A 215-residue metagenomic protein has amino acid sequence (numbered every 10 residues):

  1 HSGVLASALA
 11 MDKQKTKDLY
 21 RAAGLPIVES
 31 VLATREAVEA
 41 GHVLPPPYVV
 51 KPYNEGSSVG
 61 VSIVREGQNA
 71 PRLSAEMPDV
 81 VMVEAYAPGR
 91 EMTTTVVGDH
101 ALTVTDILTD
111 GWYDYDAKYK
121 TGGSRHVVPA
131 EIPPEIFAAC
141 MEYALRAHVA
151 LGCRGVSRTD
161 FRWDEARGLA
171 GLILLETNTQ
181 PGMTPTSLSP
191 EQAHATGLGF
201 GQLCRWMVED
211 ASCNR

Functional and structural regions predicted by a protein language model:
H1-A8, L174: Short, acidic/small-residue loops that bind anionic groups at enzyme active sites
H1-S2, S58, R125-V127, T184-S189: Short small-residue beta-strand/loop micro-motif enriched in glycine and branched aliphatics
A6-G89: Active-site nucleotide/adenylate-binding loops and adjacent lid/helix of ATP-dependent enzymes
S7-A10, A37, G111, E165 (+1 more regions): Generic structural signal for helix capping and beta-alpha/helix-loop junctions
Y53-N54, Y119-T121, P185: Short, flexible turn/loop "capping" segments at secondary-structure junctions
R65-E142, R162, G168-I173: Phosphate-binding site of ATP-dependent enzymes
P134-R215: ATP-dependent carboxylate activation and anion-phosphoryl transfer catalytic cores that bind Mg-ATP to form
